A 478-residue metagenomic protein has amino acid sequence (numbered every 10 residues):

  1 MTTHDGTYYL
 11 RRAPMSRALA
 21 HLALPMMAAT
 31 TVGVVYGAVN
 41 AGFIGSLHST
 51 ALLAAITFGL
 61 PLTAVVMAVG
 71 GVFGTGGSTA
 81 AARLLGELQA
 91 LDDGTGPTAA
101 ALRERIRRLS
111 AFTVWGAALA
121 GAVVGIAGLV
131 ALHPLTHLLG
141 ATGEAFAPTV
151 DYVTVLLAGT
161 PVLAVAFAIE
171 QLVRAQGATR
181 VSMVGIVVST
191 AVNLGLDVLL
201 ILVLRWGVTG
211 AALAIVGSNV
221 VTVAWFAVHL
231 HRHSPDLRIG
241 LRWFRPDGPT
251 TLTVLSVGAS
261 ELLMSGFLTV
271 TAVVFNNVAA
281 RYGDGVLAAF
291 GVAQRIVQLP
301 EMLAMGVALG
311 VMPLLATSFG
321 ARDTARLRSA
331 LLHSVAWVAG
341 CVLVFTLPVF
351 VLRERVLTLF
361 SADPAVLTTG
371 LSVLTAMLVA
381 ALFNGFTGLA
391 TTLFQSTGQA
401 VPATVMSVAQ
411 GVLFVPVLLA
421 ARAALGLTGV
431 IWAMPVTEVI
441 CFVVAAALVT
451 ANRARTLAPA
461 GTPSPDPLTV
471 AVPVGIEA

Functional and structural regions predicted by a protein language model:
M1-A23, A81-P161, V203-A259, L315-A380 (+1 more regions): Short alpha-helical transmembrane segments in multi-pass integral membrane proteins
L24, N40, G77-S78, A131-L132 (+13 more regions): Hydrophobic/aromatic residues in alpha-helical transmembrane segments
M27-T75, T79, L156-L163, L252-T317 (+3 more regions): Transmembrane helix-bundle signature of multi-pass secondary active exporters and lipid flippases
T31-A38, G71, T75, G121-L129 (+12 more regions): Hydrophobic positions within alpha-helical transmembrane segments of bacterial inner-membrane proteins
A38, L47-T50, L84, A175-Q176 (+5 more regions): Helix-loop interface residues and adjacent transmembrane-helix termini in multi-pass membrane transporters, primarily
I44, L135, V173, L200 (+4 more regions): Broad structural signal for hydrophobic residues in well-ordered alpha-helices, predominantly aliphatic
L53-G121, A166-A175, S182, A289-L347 (+2 more regions): Small-residue-rich hydrophobic transmembrane alpha-helices
V155-R174, S182-T190, A211-F226, A308 (+3 more regions): Short runs within selected transmembrane alpha-helices of multi-pass transporters and secretion channels
